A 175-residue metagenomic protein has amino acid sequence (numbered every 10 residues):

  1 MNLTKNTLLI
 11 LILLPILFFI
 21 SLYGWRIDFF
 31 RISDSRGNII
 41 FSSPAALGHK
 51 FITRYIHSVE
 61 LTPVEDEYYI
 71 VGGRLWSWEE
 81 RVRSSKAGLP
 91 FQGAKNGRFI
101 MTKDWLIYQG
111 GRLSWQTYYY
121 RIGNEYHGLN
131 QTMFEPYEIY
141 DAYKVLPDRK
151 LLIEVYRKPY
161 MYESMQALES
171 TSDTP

Functional and structural regions predicted by a protein language model:
M1-T7: Positively charged n-region of N-terminal signal peptides that target proteins for export
L8-W25: Hydrophobic membrane-insertion alpha-helices, especially the h-region of bacterial N-terminal signal peptides
I20-R36: Aromatic-capped interface at the extracytoplasmic side of an N-terminal signal-anchor transmembrane helix
F29, K50, R74, K103-I107: A generic structural signal for beta-strand entry/edge sites
S33-V82: N-terminal secretory signal peptides
E60, R83-S85, S114-Q116: Short, surface-exposed beta-strand-loop junctions and turns on beta-sheet-rich folds
W78, L89-P175: Mature, soluble, non-transmembrane domains
